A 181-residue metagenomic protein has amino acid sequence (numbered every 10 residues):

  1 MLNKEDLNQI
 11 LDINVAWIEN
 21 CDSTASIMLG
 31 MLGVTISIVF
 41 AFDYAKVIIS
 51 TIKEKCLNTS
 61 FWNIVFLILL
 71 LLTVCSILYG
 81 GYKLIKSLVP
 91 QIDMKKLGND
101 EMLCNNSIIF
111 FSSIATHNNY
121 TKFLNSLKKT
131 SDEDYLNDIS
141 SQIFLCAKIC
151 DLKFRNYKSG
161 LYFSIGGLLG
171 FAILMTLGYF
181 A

Functional and structural regions predicted by a protein language model:
M1-I27, V34, F42-A181: Cytosol-facing regions at membranes
